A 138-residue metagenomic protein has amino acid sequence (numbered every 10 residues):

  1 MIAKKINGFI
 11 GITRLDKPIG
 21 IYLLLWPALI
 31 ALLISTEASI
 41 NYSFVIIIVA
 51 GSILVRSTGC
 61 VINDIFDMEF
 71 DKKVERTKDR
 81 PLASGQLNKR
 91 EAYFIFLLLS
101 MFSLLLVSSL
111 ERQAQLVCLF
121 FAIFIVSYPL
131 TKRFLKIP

Functional and structural regions predicted by a protein language model:
M1-N7, C60-L87: Cytosolic, membrane-interface loops and tails of multi-pass inner-membrane proteins
A3, L15, S35, S39-S43 (+4 more regions): Juxtamembrane/transmembrane-helix boundary motifs in multi-pass membrane proteins
N7-G11, R80-P138: Intramembrane alpha-helical segments
T13-D16, V55, N63, T131: Residue-level micro-sites within transmembrane alpha helices that shape and flank functional polar/acidic positions
K17-L24: Membrane-interface helix starts
I21, V61, E69-K72, R76 (+3 more regions): Hydrophobic positions within alpha-helical membrane elements
L25-F66, R76, S100-L104, Q115-S127: Membrane-embedded alpha-helical segments that form the functional core of polytopic membrane enzymes, especially those
